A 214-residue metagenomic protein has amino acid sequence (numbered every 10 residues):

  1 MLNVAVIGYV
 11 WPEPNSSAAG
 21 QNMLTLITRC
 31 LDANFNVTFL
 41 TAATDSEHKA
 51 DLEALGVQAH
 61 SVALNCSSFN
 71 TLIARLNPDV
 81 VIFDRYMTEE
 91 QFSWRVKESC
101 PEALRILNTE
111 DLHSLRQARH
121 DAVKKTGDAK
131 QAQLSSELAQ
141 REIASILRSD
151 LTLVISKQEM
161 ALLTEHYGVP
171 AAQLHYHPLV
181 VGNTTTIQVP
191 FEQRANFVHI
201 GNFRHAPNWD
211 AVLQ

Functional and structural regions predicted by a protein language model:
M1-K49: N-terminal subdomain of nucleotide-sugar transferases
N3, L104, Q193-F197: Charged active-site motifs of nucleotide-sugar-dependent glycosyltransferases
I7, I155, H199-F203: Short hydrophobic "strand-cap" motifs at the C-terminus of beta-strands
E13, E102-A103, L107-S136, A161 (+1 more regions): Acceptor-binding helix/loop patch of EC 2.4 sugar-transfer enzymes, predominantly nucleotide-sugar-dependent
A19, D84-R85, V154-S156: Replace "coordinates the UDP/GDP/TDP-sugar" with "coordinates nucleotide-activated sugar donors
Q21-L24, E165, V169-Q214: Conserved catalytic-core segment of nucleotide-activated headgroup transferases in glycan assembly
L72-Q91, I106: Short N-terminal targeting/anchoring amphipathic segment
E90-F92, S136-A171: A short, active-site helix/loop in glycosyltransferases that binds the activated sugar's phosphate group
